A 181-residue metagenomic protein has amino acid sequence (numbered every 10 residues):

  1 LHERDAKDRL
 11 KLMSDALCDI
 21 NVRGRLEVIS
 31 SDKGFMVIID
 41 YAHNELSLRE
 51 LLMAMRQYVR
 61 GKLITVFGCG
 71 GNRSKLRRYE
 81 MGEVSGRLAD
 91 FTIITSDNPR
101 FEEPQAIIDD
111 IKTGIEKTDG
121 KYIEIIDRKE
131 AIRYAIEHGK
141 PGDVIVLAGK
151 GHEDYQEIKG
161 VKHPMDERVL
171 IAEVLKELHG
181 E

Functional and structural regions predicted by a protein language model:
L1-E181: ATP-dependent carboxylate-amine ligase
